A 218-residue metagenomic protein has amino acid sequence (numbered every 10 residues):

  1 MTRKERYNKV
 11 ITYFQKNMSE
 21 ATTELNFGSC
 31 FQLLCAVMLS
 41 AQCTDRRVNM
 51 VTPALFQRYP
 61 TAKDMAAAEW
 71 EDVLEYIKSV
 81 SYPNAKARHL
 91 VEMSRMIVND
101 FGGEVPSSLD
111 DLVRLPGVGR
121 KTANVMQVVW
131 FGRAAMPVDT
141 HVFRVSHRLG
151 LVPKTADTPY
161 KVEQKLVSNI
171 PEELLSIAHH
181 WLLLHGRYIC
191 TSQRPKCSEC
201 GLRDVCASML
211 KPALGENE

Functional and structural regions predicted by a protein language model:
T2-N217: Catalytic cores of DNA base-excision repair glycosylases
